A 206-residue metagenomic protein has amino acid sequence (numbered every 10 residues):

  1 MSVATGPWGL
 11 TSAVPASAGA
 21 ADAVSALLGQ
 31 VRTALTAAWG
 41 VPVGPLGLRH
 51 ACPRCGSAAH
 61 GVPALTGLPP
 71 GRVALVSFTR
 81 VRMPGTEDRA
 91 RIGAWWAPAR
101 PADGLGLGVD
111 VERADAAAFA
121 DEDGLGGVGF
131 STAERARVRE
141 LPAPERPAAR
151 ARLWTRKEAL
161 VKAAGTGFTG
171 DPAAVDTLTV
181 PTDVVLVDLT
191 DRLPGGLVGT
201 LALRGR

Functional and structural regions predicted by a protein language model:
M1-R206: Core catalytic alpha/beta fold that binds nucleotide/phospho-ligands
